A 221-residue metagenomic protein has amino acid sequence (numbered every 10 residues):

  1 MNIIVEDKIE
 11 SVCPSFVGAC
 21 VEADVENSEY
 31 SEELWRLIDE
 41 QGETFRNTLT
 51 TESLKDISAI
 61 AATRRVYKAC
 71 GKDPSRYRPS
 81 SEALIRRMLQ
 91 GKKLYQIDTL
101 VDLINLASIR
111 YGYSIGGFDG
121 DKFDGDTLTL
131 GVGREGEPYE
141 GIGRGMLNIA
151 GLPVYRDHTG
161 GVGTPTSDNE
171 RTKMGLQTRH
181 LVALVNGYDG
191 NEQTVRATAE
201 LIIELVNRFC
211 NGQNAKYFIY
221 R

Functional and structural regions predicted by a protein language model:
M1-R221: Charge-biased, low-complexity intrinsically disordered regions
